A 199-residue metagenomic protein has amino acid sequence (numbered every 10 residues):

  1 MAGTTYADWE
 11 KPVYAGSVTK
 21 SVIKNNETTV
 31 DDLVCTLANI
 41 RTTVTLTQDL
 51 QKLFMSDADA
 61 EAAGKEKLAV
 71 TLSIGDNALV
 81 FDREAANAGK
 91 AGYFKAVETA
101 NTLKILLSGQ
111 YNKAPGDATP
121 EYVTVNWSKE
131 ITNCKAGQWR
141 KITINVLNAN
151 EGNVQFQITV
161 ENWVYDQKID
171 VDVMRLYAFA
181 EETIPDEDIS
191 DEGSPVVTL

Functional and structural regions predicted by a protein language model:
M1-L199: Extracytoplasmic cysteine-anchoring/structural motifs
